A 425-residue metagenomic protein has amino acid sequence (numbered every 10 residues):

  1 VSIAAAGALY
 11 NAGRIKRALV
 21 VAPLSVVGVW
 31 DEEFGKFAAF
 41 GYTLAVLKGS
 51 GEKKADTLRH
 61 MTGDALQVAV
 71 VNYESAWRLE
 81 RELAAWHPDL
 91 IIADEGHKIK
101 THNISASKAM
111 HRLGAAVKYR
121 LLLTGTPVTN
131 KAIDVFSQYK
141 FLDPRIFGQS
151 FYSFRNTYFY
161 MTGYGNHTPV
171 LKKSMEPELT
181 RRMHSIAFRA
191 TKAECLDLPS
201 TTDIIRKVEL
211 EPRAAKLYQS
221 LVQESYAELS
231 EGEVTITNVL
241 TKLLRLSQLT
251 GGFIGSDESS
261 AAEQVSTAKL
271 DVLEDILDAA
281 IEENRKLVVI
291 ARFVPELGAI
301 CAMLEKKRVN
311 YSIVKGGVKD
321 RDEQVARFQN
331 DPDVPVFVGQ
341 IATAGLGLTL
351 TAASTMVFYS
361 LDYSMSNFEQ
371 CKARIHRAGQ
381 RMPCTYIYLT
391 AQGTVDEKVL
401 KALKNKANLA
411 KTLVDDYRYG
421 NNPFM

Functional and structural regions predicted by a protein language model:
V1-L19, D197-L348, V414-M425: Conserved Helicase C-terminal RecA-like lobe
K16-K36, T129-D134, R292-V294: Conserved Walker A/P-loop ATP-binding site and its immediately adjacent core in helicase/helicase-like ATPase domains
V26-G51, L142-R145: Conserved helix-turn-beta segment of the N-terminal RecA-like "Helicase ATP-binding" lobe in SF1/SF2 helicases
V46-A55, Y73-R78, K100-N103, A291-P295 (+3 more regions): Conserved helicase motor
K53-A69, D322-V336: Conserved motor-coupling elements within RecA-like helicase/translocase cores
A65, V70-A85, S105-K118, F147-A262 (+3 more regions): Inter-lobe coupling linker of SF2 helicases/translocases
A76-R81, N130-A132, L297-C301, D322-V325 (+2 more regions): SF2 helicase motor core recognition
Y363-M425: A conserved SF2-helicase RecA2
